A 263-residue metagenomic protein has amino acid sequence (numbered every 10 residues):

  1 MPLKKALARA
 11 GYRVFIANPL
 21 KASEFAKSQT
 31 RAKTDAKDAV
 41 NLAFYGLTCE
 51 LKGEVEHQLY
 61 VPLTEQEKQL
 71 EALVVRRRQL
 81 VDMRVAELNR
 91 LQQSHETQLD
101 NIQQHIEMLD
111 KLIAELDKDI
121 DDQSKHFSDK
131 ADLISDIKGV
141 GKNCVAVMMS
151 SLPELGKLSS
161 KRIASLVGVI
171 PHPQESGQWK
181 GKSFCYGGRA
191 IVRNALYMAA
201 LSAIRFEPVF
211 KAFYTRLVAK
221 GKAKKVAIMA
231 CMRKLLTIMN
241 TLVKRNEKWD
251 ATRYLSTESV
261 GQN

Functional and structural regions predicted by a protein language model:
P2-L133, I137-K138: Long, charge-rich intrinsically disordered scaffolds of nucleic-acid metabolism proteins
N18, D38, L42, L80 (+5 more regions): Short, conserved catalytic/metal-binding motifs centered on acidic residues
S28, Q58-E71, K180-S183, A212-M229: Short, solvent-exposed helix-loop connector elements
C49-V55, P153-K157, A203-V209, T237-A251: Short helix-capping/linker segments at secondary-structure and domain boundaries
K142, A146-K220, K224, S256-N263: Phosphate-backbone recognition surface of nucleic-acid-processing proteins
A219-N263: Basic, amphipathic alpha-helical segments enriched in Lys/Arg and hydrophobic/aromatic residues
